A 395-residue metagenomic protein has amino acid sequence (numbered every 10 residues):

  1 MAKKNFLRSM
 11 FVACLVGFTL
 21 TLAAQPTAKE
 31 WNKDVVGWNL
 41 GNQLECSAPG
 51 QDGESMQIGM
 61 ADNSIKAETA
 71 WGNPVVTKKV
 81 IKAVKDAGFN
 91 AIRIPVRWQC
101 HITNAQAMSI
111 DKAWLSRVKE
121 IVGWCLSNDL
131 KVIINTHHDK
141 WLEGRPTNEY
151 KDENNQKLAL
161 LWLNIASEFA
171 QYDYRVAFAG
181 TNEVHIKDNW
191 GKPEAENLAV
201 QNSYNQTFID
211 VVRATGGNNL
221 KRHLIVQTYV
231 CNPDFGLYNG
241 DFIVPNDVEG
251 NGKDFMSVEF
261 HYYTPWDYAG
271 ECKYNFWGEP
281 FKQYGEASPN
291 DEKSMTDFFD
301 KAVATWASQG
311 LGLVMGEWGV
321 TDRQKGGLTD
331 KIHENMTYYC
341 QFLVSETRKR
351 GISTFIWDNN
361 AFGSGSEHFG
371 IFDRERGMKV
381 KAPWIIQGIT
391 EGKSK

Functional and structural regions predicted by a protein language model:
M1-F11: Bacterial N-terminal signal peptides that target proteins for export
M10-T21: Bacterial N-terminal signal peptides
L22-A28: Boundary at the C-terminal end of the N-terminal hydrophobic targeting segment
A28-H223, T228-Y238, G363, E375-I389: Active-site mouth of glycoside hydrolases
P49-G50, Y268-C272, K325-G327, S366-E367: Short conserved micro-motifs at the rims of enzyme active sites and ligand-binding pockets
V75-R97, F299-W306, V344-E346, R350-F355: Catalytic domains of carbohydrate-active enzymes, especially glycoside hydrolases
N155-E292, D297-T321, K349-I352: Active-site region of glycoside hydrolase catalytic domains
K325-K395: Aromatic-rich peripheral "rim/lid" segments of glycoside hydrolase catalytic domains that contact and position glycan
